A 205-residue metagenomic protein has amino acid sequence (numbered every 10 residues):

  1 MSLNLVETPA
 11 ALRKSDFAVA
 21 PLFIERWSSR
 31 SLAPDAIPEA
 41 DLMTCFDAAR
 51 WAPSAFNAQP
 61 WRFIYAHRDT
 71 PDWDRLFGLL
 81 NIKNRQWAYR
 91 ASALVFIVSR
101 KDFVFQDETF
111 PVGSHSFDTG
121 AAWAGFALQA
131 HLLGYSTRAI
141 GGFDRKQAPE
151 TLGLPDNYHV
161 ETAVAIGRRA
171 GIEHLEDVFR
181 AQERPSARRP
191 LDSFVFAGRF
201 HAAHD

Functional and structural regions predicted by a protein language model:
M1-D205: Acidic, surface-exposed loops and disordered segments
